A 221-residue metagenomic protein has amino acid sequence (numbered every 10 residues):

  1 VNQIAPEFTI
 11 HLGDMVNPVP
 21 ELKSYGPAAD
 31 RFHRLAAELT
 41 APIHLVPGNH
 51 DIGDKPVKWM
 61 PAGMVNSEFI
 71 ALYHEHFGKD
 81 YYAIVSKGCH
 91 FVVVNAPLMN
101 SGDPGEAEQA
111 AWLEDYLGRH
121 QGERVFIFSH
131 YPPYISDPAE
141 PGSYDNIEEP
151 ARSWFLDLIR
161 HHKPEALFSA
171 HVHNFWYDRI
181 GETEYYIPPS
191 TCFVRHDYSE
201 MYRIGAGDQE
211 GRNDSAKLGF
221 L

Functional and structural regions predicted by a protein language model:
V1-Y25, D80: N-terminal active-site segment of His-dependent metallophosphoesterases
A5, A41, Y131-P132: Hydrophobic alpha-helix-in-membranes signature
T9-H11, L45, I127, F168: Residue-level marker for buried hydrophobic side chains located in beta-strands that build the well-ordered beta-sheet
L12, V16, H120-P138: Short acidic, glycine-rich surface-loop motifs adjacent to enzyme active sites
G13-D14, G48-N49, H130, A170-H171: Active-site glycine-centered loops adjacent to acidic/histidine catalytic or metal-binding residues that shape
P20-R124, D145-A166, D178-D214, G219-L221: Extended active-site neighborhood of metal-dependent phosphoesterases/phosphodiesterases
I127-P133, E165-F175: Histidine-centered catalytic micro-motifs
